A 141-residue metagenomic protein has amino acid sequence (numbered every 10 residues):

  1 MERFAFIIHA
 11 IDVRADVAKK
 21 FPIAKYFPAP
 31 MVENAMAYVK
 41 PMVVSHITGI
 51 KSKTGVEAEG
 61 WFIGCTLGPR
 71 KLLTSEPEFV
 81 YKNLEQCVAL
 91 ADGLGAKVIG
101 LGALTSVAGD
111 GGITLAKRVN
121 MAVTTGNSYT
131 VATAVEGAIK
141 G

Functional and structural regions predicted by a protein language model:
M1-A116: N-terminal ligand-binding/catalytic initiation module
K97-V98, L115-G141: Hydrophobic, well-ordered beta-alpha structural blocks that scaffold small-molecule cofactor pockets
